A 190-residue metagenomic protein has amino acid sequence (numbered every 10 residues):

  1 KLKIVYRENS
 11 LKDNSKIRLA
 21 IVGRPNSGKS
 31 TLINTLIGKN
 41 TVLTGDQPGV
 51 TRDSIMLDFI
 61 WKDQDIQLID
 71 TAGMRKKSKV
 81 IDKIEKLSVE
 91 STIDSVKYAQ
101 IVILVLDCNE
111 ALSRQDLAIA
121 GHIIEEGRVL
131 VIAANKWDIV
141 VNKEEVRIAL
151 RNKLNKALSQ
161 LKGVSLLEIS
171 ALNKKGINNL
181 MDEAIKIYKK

Functional and structural regions predicted by a protein language model:
K1-L11, K16-R18, V129-V131, D138-K190: Canonical P-loop GTPase G-domain recognition
L2-I101: Conserved G1/Walker A P-loop phosphate-binding module
L43, L104-L106, E168: Short catalytic-loop micro-motif centered on adjacent basic/acidic residues
P48-V50, G73-R75, N109-L112, K136-V141 (+1 more regions): Conserved nucleotide-binding/hydrolysis micro-motifs of P-loop NTPases
R52, K86-V89, I93-V96, S113-L117 (+2 more regions): Amphipathic alpha-helical transducer elements in NTP-driven molecular machines
V96-L117, V129-R147: Conserved Switch II/interswitch segment of TRAFAC-class P-loop GTPases
